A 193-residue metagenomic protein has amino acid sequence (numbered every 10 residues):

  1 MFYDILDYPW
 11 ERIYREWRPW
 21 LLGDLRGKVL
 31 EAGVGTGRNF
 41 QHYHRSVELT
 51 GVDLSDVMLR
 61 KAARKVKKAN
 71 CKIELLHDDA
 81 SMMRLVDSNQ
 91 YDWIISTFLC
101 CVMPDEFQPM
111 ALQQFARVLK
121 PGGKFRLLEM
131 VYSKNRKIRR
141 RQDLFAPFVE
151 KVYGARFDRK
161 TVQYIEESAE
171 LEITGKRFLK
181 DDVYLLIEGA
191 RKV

Functional and structural regions predicted by a protein language model:
M1-R26, R38, Q142: Conserved class I S-adenosyl-L-methionine
L30-M83: Class I SAM-dependent methyltransferase SAM/SAH-binding core
S81-I94: A short acidic, Gly/Pro-enriched loop at the edge of an enzyme's catalytic core that lines a small-molecule cofactor
W93-F107: A short SAM/SAH-binding and catalytic strip from SAM-dependent methyltransferases
P109-P121: A short glycine-rich, Lys/Arg-flanked "PGG" loop and its adjoining helix->strand segment in the class I
G122-M130: Conserved beta-strand signature within the Rossmann-like core of class I S-adenosyl-L-methionine
Y153-A169: Short alpha-helix
A169, T174-V193: Core SAM-dependent methyltransferase catalytic element
